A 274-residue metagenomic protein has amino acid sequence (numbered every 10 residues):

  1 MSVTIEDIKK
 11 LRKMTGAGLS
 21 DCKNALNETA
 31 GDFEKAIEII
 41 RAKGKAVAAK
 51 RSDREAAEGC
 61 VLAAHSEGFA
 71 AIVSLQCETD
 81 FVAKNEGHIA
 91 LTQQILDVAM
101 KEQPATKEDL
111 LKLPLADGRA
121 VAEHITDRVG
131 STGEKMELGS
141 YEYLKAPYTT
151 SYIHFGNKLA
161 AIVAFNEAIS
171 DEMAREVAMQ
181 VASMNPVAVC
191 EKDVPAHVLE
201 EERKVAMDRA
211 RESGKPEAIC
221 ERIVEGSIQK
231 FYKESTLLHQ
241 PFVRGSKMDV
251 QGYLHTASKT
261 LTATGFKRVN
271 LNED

Functional and structural regions predicted by a protein language model:
S2-D274: N-terminal assembly/interaction segments in proteins that build large macromolecular machines
